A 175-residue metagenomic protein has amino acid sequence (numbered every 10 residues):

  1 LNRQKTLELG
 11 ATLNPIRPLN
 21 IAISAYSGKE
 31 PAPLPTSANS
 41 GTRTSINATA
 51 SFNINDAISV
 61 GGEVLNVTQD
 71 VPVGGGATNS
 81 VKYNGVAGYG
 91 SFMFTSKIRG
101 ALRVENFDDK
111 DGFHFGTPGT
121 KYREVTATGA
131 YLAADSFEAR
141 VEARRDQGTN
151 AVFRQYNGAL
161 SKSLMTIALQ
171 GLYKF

Functional and structural regions predicted by a protein language model:
L13-P15, L19-F175: Outer-membrane beta-barrel pore domains
